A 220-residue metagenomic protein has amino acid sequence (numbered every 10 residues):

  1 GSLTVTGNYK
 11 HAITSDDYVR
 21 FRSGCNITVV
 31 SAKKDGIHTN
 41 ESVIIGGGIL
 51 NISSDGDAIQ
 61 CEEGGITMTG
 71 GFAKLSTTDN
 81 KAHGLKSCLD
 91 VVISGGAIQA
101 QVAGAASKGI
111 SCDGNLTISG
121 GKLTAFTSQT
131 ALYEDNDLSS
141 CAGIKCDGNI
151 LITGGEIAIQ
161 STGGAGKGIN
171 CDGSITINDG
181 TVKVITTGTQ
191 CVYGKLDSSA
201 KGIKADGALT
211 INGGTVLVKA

Functional and structural regions predicted by a protein language model:
G1-A220: A composition-driven surface/loop motif
